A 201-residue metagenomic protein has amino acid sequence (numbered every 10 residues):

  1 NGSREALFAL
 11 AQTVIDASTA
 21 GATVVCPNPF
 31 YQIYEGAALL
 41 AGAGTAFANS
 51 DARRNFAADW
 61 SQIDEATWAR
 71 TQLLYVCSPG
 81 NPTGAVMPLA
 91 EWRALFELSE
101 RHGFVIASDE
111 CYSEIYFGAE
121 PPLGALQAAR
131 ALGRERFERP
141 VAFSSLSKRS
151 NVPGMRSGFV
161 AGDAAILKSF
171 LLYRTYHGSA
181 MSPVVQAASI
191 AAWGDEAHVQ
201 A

Functional and structural regions predicted by a protein language model:
N1-T23: Phosphate-binding glycine-rich loop
S3-L7, F30-E35: Conserved coil-to-alpha-helix start sites within the AMP-binding
V14, V24, Y34-A38: Short hydrophobic alpha-helical segments of the AMP-binding
A22, A43, R101-V105, R136-E138: A short helix->loop->beta-strand "cap" motif at the edges of active sites that frequently abuts
N28, F47-D51: Short beta->alpha connector loops at strand-helix junctions that form conserved, small/polar/Pro-enriched
Y34, L95, A125: Aromatic/hydrophobic pocket-lining residues that form π-stacking "cages" and hydrophobic walls in ligand
S50-P121: Active-site phosphate-binding strand-loop segment of PLP-dependent enzymes
R139-A201: PLP-dependent aminotransferase class I/II
